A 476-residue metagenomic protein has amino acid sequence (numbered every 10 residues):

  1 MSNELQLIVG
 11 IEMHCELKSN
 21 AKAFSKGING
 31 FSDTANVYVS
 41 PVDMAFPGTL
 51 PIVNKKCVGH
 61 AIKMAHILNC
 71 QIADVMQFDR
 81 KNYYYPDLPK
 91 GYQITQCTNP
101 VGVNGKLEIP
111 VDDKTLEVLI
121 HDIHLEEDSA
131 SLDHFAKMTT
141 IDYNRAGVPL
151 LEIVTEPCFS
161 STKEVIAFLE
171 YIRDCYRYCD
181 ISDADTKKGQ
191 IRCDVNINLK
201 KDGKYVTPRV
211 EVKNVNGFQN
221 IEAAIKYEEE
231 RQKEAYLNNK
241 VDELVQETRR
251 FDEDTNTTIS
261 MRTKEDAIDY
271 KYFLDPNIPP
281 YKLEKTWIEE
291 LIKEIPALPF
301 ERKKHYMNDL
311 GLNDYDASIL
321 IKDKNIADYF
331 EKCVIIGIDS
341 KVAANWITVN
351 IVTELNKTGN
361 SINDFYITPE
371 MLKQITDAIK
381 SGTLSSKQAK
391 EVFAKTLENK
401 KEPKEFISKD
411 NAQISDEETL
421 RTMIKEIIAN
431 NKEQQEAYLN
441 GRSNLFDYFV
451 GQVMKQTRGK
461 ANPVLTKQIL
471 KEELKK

Functional and structural regions predicted by a protein language model:
M1-A297, D314, I335-D339, V349: Basic, nucleic-acid-interacting segments
N3, G311, V334-A343, T383 (+1 more regions): Structural motif
G189-K201, Y270, M307-E331, S340-T358 (+2 more regions): Core structural elements
E228, C333, W346, N350-E354 (+7 more regions): Amphipathic alpha-helical segments in well-ordered regions
D316, Y329, D339-I347, M371 (+5 more regions): Residue-level detector of well-ordered alpha-helical segments, enriched for hydrophobic/aromatic packing positions
I336-G337, A343, I351-Y366, Q374-I379 (+1 more regions): M16/insulysin-pitrilysin zinc metalloprotease superfamily fold
I362-K373, D377, S386-K455: Strongly charged, low-complexity linkers/loops
S443-K476: Short, amphipathic C-terminal "tail helix"
